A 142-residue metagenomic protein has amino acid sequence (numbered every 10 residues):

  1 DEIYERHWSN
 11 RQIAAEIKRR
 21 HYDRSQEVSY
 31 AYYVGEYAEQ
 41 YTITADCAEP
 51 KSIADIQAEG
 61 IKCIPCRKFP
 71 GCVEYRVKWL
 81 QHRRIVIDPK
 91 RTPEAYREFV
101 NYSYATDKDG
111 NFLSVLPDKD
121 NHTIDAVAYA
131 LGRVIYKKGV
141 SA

Functional and structural regions predicted by a protein language model:
D1-D118, K137: Mg2+-dependent endonuclease catalytic cores in nucleic-acid-processing enzymes, primarily RNase H-like
H122: Histidine-centered active-site/metal-ligand motif
I135-A142: Acidic two-metal-ion nuclease catalytic site recognized across multiple nuclease folds, prominently DnaQ/RNase D-T
